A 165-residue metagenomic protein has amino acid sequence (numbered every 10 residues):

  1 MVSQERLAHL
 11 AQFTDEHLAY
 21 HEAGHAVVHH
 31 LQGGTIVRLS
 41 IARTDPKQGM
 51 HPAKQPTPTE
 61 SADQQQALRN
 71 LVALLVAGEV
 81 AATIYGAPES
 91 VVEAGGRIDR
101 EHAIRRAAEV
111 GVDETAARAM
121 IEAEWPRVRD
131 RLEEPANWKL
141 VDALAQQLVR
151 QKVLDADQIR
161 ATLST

Functional and structural regions predicted by a protein language model:
V2-T165: Soluble catalytic regions of large protease machineries
